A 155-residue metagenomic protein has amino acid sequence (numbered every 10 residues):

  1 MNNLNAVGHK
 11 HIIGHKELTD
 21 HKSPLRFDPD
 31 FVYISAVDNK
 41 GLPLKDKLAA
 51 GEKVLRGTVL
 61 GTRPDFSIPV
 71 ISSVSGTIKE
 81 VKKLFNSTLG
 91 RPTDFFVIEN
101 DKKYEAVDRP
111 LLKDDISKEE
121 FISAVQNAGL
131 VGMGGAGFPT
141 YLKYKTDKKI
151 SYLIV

Functional and structural regions predicted by a protein language model:
M1-V155: Well-ordered secondary-structure scaffolds
